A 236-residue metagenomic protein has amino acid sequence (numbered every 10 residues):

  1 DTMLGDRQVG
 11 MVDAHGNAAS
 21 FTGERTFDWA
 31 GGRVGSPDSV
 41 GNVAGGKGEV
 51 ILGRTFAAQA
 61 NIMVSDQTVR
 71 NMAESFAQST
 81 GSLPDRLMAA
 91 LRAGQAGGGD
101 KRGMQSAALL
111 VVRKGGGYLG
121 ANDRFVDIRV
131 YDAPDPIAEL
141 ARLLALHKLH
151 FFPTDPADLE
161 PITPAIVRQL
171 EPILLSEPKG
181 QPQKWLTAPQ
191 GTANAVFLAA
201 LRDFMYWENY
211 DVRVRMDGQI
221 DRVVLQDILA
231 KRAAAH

Functional and structural regions predicted by a protein language model:
D1-P164: N-terminal nucleophile
P156-H236: Short acidic, glycine/serine/threonine-rich helix-capping segments at coil-helix boundaries
